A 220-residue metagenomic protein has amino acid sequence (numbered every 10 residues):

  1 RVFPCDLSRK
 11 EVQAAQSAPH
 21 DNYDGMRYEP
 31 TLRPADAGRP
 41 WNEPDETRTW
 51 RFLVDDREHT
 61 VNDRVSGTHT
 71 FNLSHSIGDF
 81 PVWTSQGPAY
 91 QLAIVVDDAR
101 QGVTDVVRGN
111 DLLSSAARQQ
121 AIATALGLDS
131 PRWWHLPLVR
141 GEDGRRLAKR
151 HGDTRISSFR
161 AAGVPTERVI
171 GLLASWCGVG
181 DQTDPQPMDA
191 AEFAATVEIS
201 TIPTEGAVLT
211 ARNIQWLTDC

Functional and structural regions predicted by a protein language model:
R1-A14, T84, W133-H135, L172-C177 (+1 more regions): Conserved alpha/beta enzyme-core scaffolds, especially Rossmann-like or related mixed alpha/beta domains that build
V2-F3, S130, T166, D181: Residue-level detector of short coil/turn "hinge" positions at structural boundaries
R9-K149, R155-R160, T204, L209-C220: Active-site cores that bind ATP or allylic diphosphates and position pyrophosphate for catalysis
Q101, G127-L128, C177-P185: Short helix-capping/linker segments at secondary-structure and domain boundaries
S114-A117, T154, V164, R168 (+1 more regions): Generic recognition of stable, solvent-exposed alpha-helical segments in well-folded globular domains
A123, F159, L173-A174, A194: Hydrophobic alpha-helix position signal
G163-P165, I170-S175, V179: A conserved active-site cap/scaffold subdomain adjacent to cofactor or substrate pockets
A174, T183-C220: C-terminal domain-tail junction helix/linker
